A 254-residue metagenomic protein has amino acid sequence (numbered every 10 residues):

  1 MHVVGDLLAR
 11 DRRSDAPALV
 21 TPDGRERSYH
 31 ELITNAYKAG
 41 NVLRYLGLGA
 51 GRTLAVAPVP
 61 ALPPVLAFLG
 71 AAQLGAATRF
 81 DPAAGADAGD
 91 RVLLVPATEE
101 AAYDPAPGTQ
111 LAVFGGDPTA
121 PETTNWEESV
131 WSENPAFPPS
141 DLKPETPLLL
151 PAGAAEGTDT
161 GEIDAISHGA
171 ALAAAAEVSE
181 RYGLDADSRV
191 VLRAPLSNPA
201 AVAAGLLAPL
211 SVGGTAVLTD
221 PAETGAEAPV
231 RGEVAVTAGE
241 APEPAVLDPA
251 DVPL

Functional and structural regions predicted by a protein language model:
M1-A18: A short N-terminal helical cap/helix-turn-helix that marks the beginning of AMP-binding/adenylate-forming
D11-R13, G47-G49, G85-D90, P105-A106 (+2 more regions): Flexible, charged surface loops at secondary-structure boundaries
D15-G47, V59-P60, L69, A155-E180: Conserved AMP-binding/adenylate-forming core of the ANL superfamily
P22, V56-P60, L94-E99, F114-G116 (+3 more regions): Structural motif
G40-D81, S188-L207: Conserved AMP-binding/adenylate-forming
A55-A57, P64, F68, A72-E99 (+1 more regions): Short beta-strand->loop structural element characteristic of the AMP-binding/adenylate-forming
V92-E180, E233-L254: ANL superfamily adenylate-forming
A175-D187, L196-L254: Conserved AMP-binding/adenylation subdomain of ANL enzymes
